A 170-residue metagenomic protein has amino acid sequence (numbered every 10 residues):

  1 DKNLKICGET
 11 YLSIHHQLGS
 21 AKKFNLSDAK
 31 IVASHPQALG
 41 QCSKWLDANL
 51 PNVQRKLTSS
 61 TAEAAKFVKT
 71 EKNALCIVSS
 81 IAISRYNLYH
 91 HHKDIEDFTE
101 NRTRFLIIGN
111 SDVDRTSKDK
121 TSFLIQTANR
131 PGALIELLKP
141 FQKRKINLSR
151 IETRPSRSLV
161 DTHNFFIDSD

Functional and structural regions predicted by a protein language model:
D1-D170: Domain-level signature for soluble enzymes in the chorismate/prephenate branch of the shikimate pathway
